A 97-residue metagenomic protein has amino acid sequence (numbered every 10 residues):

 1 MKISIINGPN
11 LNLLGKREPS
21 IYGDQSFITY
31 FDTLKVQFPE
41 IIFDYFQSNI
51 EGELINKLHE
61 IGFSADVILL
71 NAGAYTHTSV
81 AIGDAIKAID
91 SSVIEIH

Functional and structural regions predicted by a protein language model:
M1-S4: Extreme N-terminal starter segment of soluble prokaryotic enzymes
L13-I28: Glycine- and acidic-residue-enriched helix-capping/strand-helix junction motifs
P39-F43: A generic structural motif
D44-G52: Short beta->alpha junction loops
E53-K57, T78: Short acidic active-site motifs
N56-S64: Short, well-structured alpha-helical segments in soluble
D66-H97: Mid-chain, well-packed structural core segment of small domains
